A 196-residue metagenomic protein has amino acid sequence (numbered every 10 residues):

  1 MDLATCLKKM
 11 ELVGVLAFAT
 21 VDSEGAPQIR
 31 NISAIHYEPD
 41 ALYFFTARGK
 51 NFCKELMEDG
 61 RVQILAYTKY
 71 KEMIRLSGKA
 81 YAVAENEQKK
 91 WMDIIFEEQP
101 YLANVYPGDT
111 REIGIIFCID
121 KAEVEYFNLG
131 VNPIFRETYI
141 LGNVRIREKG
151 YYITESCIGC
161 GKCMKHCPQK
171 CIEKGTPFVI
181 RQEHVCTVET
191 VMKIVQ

Functional and structural regions predicted by a protein language model:
K8-P27, V62-A66: A short, Trp-centered hydrophobic/proline-enriched beta-strand micro-motif
I35-K71: A short mixed-secondary-structure module that forms the rim of ligand-binding clefts
V62-K90: Helix-adjacent hinge/juxtasegments
K79-E148: Charged, gly/pro-rich active-site loop segments
Y152-I153, I180-R181, V191: Hydrophobic face of beta-strands forming the core of extended beta-sheets/solenoids, especially the left-handed
K162-F178, T190-Q196: Iron-sulfur cluster-binding cysteine motifs and their immediate structural context in ferredoxin-like electron-transfer
